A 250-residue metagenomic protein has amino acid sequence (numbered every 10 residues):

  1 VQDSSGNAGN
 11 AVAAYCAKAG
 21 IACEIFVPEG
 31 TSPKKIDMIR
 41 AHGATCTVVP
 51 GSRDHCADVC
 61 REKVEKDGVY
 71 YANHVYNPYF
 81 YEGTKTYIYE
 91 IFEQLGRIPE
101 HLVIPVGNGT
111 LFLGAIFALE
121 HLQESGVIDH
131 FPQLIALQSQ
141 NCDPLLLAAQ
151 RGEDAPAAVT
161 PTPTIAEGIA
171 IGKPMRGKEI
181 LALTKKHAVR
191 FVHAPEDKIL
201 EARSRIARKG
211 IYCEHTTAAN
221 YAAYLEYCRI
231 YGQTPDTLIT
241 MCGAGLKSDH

Functional and structural regions predicted by a protein language model:
V1-Y15, A19-V27, E100-N108, L134 (+1 more regions): A short, small-residue-rich loop immediately preceding and capping a beta-strand
Q2-A19, P33-I36, Y81, N108-A115 (+3 more regions): Short glycine/serine/threonine-rich phosphate/pyrophosphate-binding segments that cradle anionic phosphate groups
Y15-F26, G30, F117-S125, G152-A155: A glycine- and small-aliphatic-rich helix-loop capping segment at beta-alpha/alpha-beta transitions that lines
C23-I98, D154, P163-L181, F191: Small/polar-residue-rich loop-to-helix segments that shape phosphate-bearing ligand pockets
D54-G68, H121-H215: Active-site/ligand-binding loops adjacent to catalytic centers
I91, L95-F117: Glycine-rich ThDP/TPP pyrophosphate-binding loop and its adjacent helix/strand module within ThDP-dependent enzymes
D129, A157-T160, A218-H250: Phosphate-binding loop/pocket of nucleotide- and phosphate-handling active sites
